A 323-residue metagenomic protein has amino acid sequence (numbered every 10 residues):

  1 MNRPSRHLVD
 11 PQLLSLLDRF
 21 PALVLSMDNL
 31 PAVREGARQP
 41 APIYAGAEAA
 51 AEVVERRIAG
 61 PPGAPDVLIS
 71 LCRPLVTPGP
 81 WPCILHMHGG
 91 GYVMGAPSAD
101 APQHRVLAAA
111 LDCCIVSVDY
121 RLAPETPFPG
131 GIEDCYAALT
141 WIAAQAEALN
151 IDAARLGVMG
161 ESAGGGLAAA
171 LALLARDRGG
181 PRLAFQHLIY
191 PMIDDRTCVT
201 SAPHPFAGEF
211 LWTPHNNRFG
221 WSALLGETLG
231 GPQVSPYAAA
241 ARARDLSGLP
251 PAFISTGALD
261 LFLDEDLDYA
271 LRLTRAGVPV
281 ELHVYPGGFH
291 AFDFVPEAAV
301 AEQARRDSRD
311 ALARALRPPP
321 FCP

Functional and structural regions predicted by a protein language model:
M1-L71, L316-P323: A glycine/proline-hinged amphipathic helix-loop "lid/cap" segment that gates access to hydrophobic ligand pockets
P80-G89: Short beta-strand element of the alpha/beta-hydrolase
S98-S117: Short amphipathic alpha-helix adjacent to the substrate-entry channel of hydrolases
T126-A148, S308: Alpha/beta-hydrolase active-site loop
A143-V158, R178: Gly/Ser-rich "nucleophile elbow"/oxyanion-hole loop immediately N-terminal to the catalytic nucleophile in hydrolases
L173-P232: Hydrolase active-site cap/lid region
I254-T256: Short beta-strand/loop motif that positions the catalytic acidic residue of the alpha/beta-hydrolase fold
E297-P323: Catalytic active-site module of serine/aspartate enzymes centered on a nucleophile-bearing elbow/loop
